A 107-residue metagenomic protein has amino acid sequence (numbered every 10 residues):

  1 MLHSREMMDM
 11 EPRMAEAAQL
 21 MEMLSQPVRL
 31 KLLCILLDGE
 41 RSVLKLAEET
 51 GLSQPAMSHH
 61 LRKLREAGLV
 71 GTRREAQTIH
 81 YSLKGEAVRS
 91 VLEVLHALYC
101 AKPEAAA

Functional and structural regions predicted by a protein language model:
M1-E16, C34, A87-A107: Amphipathic alpha-helical dimerization/coiled-coil segments that flank or bridge DNA-binding/regulatory modules
P12-P55, G68, E75-A87: N-terminal helix-turn-helix DNA-binding core of bacterial DNA-binding proteins
M23, E66, A97-C100: Regular, well-ordered alpha-helical segments
H60: Residues within the DNA-recognition helix of helix-turn-helix
K63, G68-G71: Short hinge/loop at the helix->beta-strand junction immediately C-terminal to the helix-turn-helix recognition helix
V70-T72, A106-A107: Low-complexity, flexible helical/coil segments
